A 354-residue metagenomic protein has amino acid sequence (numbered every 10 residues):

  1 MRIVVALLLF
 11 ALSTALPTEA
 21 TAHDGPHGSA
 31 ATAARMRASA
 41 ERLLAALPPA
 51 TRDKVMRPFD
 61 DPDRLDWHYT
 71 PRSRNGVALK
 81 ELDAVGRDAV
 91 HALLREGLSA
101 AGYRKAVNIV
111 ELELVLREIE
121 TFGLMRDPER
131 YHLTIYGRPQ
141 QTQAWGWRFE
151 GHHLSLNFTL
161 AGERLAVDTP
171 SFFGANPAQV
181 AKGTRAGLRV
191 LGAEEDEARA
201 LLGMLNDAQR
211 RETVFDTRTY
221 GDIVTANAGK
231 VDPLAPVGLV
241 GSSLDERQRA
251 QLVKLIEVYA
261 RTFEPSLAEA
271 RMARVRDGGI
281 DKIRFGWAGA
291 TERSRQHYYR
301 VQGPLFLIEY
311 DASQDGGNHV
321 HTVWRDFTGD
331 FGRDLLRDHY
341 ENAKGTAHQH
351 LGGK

Functional and structural regions predicted by a protein language model:
V4-A15: Bacterial N-terminal signal peptides
L16-H23: Signal peptide processing junction and immediate N-terminal pro/mature segment of secreted/exported proteins
H23-S99, Y103-K354: A cross-kingdom marker for long, charged
